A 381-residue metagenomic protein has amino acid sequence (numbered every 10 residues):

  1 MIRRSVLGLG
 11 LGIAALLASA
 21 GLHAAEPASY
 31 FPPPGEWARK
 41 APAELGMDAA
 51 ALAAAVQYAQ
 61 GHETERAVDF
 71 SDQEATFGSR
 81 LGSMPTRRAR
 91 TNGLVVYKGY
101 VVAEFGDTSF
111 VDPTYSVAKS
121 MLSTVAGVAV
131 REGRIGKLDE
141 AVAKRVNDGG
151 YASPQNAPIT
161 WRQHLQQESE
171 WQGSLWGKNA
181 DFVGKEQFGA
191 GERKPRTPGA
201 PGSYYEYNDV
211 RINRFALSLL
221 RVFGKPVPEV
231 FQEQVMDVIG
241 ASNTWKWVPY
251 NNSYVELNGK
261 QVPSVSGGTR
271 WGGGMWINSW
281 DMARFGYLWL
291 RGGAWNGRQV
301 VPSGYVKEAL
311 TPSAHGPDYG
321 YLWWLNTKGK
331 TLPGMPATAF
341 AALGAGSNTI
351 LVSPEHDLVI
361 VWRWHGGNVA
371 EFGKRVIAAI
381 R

Functional and structural regions predicted by a protein language model:
M1-G10: Bacterial N-terminal signal peptides that target proteins for export
I2, A14-D107, E132-I135, R221 (+1 more regions): N-terminal leader/targeting segments and the immediately adjacent pre-domain N-terminus
A38-K40, Q60, T64-P85, T114 (+2 more regions): Active-site-proximal loop and beta-strand segments within enzyme catalytic domains
D48, G99, P113-L138, H164 (+3 more regions): Active-site SXXK
V101-S109, W171-N251, G273: Catalytic-site signature segments of enzymes, centered on catalytic residues
S120, R211-S218, G273-A294, N348-H365: Active-site-proximal alpha-helical segments within enzyme catalytic domains
E132-E170, F223-G272: Active-site helix/loop module of the DD-peptidase/beta-lactamase fold, centered on the serine-lysine SxxK catalytic
N243, V248, Y254-T269, L310-V359: Active-site Gly/Thr loop motif
